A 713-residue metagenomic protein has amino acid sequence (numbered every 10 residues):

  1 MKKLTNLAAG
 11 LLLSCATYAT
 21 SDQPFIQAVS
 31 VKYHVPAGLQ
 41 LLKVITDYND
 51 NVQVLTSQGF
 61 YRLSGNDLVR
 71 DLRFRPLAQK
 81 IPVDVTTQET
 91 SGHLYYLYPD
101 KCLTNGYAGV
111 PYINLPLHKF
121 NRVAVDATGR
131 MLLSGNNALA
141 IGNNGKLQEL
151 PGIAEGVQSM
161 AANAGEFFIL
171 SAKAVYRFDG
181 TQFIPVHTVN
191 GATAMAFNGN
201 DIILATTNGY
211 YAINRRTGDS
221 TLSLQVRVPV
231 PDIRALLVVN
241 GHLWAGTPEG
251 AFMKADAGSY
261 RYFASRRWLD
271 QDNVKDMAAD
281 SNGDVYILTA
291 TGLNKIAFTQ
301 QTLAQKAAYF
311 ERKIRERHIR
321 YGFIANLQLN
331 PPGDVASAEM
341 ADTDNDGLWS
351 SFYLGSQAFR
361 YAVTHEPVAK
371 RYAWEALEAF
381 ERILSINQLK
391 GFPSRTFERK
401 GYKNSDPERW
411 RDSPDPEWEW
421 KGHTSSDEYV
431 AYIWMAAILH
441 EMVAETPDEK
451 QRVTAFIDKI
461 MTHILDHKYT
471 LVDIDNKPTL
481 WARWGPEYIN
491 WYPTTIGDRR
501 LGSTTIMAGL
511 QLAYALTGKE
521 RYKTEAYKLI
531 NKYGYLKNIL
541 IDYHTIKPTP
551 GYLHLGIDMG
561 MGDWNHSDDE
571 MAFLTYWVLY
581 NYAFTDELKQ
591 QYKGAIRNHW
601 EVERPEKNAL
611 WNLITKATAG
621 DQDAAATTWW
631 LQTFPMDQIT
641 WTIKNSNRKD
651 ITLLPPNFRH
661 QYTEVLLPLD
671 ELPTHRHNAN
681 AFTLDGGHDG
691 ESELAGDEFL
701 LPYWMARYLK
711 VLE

Functional and structural regions predicted by a protein language model:
P24-N49, L72-T90, P111-T128, Q148-A164 (+3 more regions): Short coil-to-beta transitions that initiate beta-strands within beta-rich domains
N51-V54, H93-Y96, R130-L133, E166-I169 (+3 more regions): Conserved beta-propeller blade signature
S57-Y61, Y98-L103, N136-A140, A172-Y176 (+3 more regions): Loop/turn residues immediately N-terminal
S64-D67, G106-G109, G142-K146, F178-Q182 (+3 more regions): Short loop/turn segments that connect beta-strands within beta-propeller blades
T247, T289, N345-Y361, S425-H440 (+5 more regions): Well-ordered alpha-helical segments within folded domains of soluble proteins
K275, D280-S281, T291-G292, I296-R317 (+2 more regions): Terminal, non-catalytic domain-edge segments
Q305-P332, Y372-L389, A455-D475, T524-H544 (+2 more regions): Long, well-ordered core segments of solenoidal/helical folds
G322-D334, T343, K370-D498: Extended ligand-binding groove/face enriched in aromatic
